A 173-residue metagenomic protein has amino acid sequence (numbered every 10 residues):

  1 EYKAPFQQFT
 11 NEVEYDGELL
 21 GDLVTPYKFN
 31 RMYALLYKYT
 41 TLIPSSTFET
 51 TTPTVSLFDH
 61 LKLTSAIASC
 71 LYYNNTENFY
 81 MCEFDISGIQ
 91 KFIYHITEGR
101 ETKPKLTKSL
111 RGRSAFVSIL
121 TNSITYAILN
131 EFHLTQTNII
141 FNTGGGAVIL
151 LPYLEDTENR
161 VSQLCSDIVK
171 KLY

Functional and structural regions predicted by a protein language model:
E1-Y173: Regulatory and interdomain segments flanking nucleotide-handling catalytic cores in signaling/defense enzymes
